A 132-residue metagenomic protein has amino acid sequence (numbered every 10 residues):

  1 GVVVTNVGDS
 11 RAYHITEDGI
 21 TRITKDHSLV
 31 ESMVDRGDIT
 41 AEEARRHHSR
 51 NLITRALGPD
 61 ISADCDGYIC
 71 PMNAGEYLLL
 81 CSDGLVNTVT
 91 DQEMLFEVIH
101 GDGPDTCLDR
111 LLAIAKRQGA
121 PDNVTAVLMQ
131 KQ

Functional and structural regions predicted by a protein language model:
G1-T16, R22: Conserved catalytic micro-motifs used in adenylation/nucleotidyl-transfer and phosphoryl/amide- and methyl-transfer
V3-T5, T21, N51, Y77-L79 (+1 more regions): Structural motif
T5-N6, H14, R45-R46, C70-N73 (+1 more regions): Solvent-exposed alpha-helices and their adjacent loops that cap or buttress functional pockets in soluble metabolic
V7, E17, D26, R50 (+2 more regions): ATP/adenylate-binding site constellation spanning eukaryotic-like Ser/Thr protein kinases, ABC-transporter
R11-H14, L29-M33, T88: A short local loop/turn or secondary-structure capping micro-motif enriched for an aromatic residue
E17-G19, G37-H47, I99-T106: Short, glycine- and charge-enriched coil/turn segments that flank and shape catalytic ligand pockets
K25-A74: Conserved, helical-rich catalytic subdomain that frames metal- and/or nucleotide-binding sites in enzyme alpha/beta
R55-C81, L85-Q132: C-terminal catalytic subdomain
